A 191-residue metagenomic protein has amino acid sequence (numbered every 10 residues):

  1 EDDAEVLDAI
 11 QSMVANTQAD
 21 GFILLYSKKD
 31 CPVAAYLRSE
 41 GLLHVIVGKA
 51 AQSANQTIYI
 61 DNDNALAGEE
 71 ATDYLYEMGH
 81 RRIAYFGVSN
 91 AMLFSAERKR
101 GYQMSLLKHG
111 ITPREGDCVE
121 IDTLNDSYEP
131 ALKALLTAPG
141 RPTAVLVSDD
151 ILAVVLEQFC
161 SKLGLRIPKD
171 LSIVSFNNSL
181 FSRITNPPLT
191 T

Functional and structural regions predicted by a protein language model:
E1-A4, V14-N16, S39-L42: Short low-complexity stretches enriched in small and charged residues
E1-I10, G21, Q103, L107: Amphipathic helical "hinge" segments at domain boundaries
D2-E5, L25-C31, I151: Short beta->alpha connector loops
L7-D8, D30-C31, N125, E129: Structural motif corresponding to alpha-helix initiation and N-cap regions
I10-Q11, A15, F22, L180: A composition-driven signal for long, intrinsically disordered, charge-rich low-complexity tracts
A15-G21, P139-T143: Short acidic/histidine-rich motifs immediately flanking catalytic phosphotransfer sites in two-component signaling
F22-L25, L146-V147: Short N-terminal targeting/anchoring amphipathic segment
Y36-I46, A50-T191: Bacterial carbohydrate/catabolite-sensing allosteric modules
